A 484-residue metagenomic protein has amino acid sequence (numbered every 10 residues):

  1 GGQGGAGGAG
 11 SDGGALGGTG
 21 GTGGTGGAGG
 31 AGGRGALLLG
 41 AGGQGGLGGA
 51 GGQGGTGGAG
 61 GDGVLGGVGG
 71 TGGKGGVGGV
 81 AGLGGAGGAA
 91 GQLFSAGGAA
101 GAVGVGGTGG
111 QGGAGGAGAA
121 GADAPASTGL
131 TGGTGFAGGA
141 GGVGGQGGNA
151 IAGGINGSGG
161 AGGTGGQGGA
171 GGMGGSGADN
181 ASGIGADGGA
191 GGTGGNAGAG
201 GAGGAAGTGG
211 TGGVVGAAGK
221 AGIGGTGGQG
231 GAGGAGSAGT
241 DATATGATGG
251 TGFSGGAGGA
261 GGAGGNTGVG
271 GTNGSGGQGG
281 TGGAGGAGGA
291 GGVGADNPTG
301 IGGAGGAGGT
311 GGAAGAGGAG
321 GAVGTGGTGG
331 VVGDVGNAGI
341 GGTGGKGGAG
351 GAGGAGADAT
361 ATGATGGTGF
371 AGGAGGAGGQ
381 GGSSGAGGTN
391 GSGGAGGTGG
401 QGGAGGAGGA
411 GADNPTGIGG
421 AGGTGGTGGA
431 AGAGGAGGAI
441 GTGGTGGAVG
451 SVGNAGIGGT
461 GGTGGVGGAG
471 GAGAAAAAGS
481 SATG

Functional and structural regions predicted by a protein language model:
G1-G484: Long, compositionally biased tandem-repeat segments
